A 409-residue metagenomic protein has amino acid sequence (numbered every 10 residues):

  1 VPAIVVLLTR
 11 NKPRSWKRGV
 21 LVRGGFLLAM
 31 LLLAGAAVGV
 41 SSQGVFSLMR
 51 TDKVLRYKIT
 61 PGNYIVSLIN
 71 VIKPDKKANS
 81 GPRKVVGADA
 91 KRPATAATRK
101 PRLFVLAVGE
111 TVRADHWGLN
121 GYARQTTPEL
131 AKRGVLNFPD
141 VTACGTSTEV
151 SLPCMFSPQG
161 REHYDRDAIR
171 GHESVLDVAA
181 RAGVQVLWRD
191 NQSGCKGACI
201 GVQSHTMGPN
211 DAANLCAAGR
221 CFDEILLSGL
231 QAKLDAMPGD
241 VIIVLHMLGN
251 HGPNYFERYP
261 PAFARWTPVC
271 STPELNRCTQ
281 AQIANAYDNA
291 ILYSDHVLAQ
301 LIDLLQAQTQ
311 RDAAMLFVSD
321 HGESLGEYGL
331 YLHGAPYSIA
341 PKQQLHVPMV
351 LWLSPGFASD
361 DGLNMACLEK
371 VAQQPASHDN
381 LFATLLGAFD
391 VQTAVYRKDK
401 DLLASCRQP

Functional and structural regions predicted by a protein language model:
V1-P409: Catalytic domains that recognize anionic headgroups
